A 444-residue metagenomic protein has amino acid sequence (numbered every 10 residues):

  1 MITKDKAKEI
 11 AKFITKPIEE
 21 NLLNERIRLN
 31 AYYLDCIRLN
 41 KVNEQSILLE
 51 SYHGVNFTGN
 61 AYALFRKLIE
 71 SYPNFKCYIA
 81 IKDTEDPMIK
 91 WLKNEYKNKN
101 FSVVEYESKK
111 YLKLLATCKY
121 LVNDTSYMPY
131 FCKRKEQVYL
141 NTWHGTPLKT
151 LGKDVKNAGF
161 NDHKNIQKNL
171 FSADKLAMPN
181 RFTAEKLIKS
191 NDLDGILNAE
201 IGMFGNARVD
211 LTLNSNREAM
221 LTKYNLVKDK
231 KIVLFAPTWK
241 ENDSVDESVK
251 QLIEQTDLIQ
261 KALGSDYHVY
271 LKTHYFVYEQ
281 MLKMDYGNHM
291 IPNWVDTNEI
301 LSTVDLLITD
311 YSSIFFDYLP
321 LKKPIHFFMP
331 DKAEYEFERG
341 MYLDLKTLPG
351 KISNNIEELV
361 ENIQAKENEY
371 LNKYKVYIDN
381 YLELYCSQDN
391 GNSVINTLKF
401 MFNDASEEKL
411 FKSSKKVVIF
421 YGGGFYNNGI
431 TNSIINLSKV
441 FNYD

Functional and structural regions predicted by a protein language model:
I2-L112, F411-D444: N-terminal pre-catalytic "stem/leader" segment of glycosyltransferase-like enzymes
T15-N30, T146-N157, N165-D243, E361 (+4 more regions): A nucleotide-sugar donor-handling region in carbohydrate enzymes
L48-T212: Active-site and donor-binding regions of nucleotide-sugar-utilizing enzymes
T58-R66, Y72, N206-M281, Y426 (+2 more regions): Conserved catalytic-core segment of nucleotide-activated headgroup transferases in glycan assembly
V103-Y120, Y275-F316: Donor nucleotide-activated moiety binding/catalytic core segment of transferases that use nucleotide-activated donors
K119-T150, V295-F337: A donor-sugar binding/catalytic signature common to diverse glycosyltransferases and related nucleotide-sugar
D162, M203, M284-Y286, S313-Y385: Catalytic binding pocket for nucleotide-activated donors in carbohydrate/polymer assembly enzymes
I356-N428: C-terminal amphipathic helix plus adjacent low-complexity, charged tail appended to glycosyltransferase catalytic
